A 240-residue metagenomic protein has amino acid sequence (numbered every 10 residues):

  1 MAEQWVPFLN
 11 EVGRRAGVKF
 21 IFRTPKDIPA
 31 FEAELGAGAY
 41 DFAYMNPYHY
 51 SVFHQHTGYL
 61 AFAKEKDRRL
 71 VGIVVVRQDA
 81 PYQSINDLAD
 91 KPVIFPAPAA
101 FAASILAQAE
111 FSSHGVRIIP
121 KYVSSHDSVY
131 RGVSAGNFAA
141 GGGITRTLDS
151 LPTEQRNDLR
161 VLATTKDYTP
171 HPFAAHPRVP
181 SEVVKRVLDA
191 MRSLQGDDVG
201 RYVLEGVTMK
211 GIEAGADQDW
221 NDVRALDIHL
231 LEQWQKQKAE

Functional and structural regions predicted by a protein language model:
M1-H49: Extracytoplasmic small-molecule ligand-binding "clamshell" domains of the periplasmic binding protein/Venus flytrap
M1-P7, A175-E240: An extracytoplasmic/periplasmic, membrane-proximal ligand-sensing/linker region
G13-R23, S112-V123, R156-D158, W234 (+1 more regions): A local structural motif
P29-A43, H56-T57, N86, D127-G142 (+1 more regions): Short helices/loops that flank or line small-molecule/ion binding pockets
L35-M45, S51, T57-R69: Short beta-strand-centered segments that line the small-molecule binding cleft or hinge of alpha/beta clamshell
A61-S84, P172-H176: Hydrophobic/proline-rich hinge and linker segments of small-molecule sensing/allosteric domains, predominantly
A80, D90-E182, R186-D189: Pocket-lining segment of extracytoplasmic ligand-binding domains
